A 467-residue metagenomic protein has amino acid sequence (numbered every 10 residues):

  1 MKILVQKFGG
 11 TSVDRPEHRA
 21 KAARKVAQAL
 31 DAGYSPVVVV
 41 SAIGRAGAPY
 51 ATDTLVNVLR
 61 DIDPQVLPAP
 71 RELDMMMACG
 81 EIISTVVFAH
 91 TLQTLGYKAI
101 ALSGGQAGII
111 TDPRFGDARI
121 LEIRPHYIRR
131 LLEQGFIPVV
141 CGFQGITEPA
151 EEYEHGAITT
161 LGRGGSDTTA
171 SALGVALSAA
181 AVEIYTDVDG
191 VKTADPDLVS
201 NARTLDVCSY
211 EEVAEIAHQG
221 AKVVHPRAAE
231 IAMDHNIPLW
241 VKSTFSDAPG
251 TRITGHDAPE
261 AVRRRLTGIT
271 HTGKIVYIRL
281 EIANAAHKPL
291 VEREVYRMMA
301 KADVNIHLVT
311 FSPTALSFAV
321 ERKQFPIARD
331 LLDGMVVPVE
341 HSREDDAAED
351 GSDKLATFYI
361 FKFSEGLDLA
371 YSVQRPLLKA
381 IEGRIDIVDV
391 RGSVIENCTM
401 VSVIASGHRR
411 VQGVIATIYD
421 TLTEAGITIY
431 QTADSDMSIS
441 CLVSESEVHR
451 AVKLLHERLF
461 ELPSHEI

Functional and structural regions predicted by a protein language model:
M1-A229, L442-S444, P463: Nucleotide/pyrophosphate-binding catalytic subdomain
K2-L4, S35-V38, D74-M75, K98-I100 (+17 more regions): Structural motif
A32, L95, H235, A302 (+1 more regions): Conserved dinucleotide-binding and phosphotransfer motif residues
I43-G44, V188-G190, H235, L239 (+4 more regions): Glycine-rich beta-alpha junction loops
R60, Y97, N236-W240, D333-E340 (+1 more regions): Non-catalytic alpha-helical coupling and interface elements of nucleotide-dependent molecular machines and regulators
V140-C141, Y153-G156, V224-K274: Phosphate/diphosphate-binding glycine-rich loops and adjacent basic-rich segments that engage nucleotide
R252-I467: A conserved regulatory-domain signal marking ACT and ACT-like small-molecule sensing domains and adjacent regulatory
